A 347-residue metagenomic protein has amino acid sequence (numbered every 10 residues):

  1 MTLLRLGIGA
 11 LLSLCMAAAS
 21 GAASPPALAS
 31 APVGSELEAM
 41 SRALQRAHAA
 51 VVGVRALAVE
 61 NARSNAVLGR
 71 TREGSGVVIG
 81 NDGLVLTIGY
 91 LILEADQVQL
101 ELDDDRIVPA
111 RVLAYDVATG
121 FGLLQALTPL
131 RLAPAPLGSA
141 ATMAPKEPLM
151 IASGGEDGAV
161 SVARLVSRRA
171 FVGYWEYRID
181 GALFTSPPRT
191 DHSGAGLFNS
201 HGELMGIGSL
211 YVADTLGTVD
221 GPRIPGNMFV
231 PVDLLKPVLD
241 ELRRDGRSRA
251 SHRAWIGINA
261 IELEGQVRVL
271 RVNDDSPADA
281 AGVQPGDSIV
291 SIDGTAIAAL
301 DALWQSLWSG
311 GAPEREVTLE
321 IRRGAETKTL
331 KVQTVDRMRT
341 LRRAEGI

Functional and structural regions predicted by a protein language model:
A22-V77, L84-Y90, Q97, A144 (+4 more regions): N-terminal activation segment of mature serine protease catalytic domains
P26-L44, L132, S200, L204-L263 (+2 more regions): C-terminal cap/linker of serine protease catalytic domains
L28, V59-N61, G80-A159, A182 (+7 more regions): Conserved active-site neighborhood of the chymotrypsin/trypsin-like protease fold
N61-G69, A114-G120, R168-L183, G217-D220 (+2 more regions): Gly/Ser-enriched beta-turn/beta-hairpin loop segments
V77, R189-G208: Catalytic nucleophile loop of clan PA
A133-D180, A213-V219, L239-S251: Flexible, gly/ser-rich surface segments that form the specificity/activation loops bordering the active-site cleft
S139-T142, A195-G196, H201, R271 (+2 more regions): A short glycine-leucine-enriched loop at secondary-structure breakpoints that most characteristically corresponds
P188, E241-S306, R322, E326-I347: PDZ/PDZ-like groove recognition
